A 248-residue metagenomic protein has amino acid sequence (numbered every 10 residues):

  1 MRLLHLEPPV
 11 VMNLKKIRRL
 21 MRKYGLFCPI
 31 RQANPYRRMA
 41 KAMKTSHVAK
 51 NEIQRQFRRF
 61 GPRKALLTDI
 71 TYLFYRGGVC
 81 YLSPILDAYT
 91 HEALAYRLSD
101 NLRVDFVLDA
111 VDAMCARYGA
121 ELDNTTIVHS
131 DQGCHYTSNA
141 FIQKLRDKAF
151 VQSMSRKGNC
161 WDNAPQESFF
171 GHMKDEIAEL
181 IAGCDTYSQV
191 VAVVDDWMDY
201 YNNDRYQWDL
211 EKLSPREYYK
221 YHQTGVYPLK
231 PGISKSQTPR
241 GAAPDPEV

Functional and structural regions predicted by a protein language model:
M1, I17, M21, I53 (+12 more regions): Mobile genetic element proteins and their domesticated derivatives, centered on retroelements and DNA transposons
M1-G61, N159, S214-T224, L229 (+1 more regions): Basic, flexible linker segments flanking DNA-binding modules in nucleic acid-interacting mobile-element proteins
E7-P9, R58, Y75, Q132 (+2 more regions): Conserved, non-catalytic sequence blocks in retroelement Pol enzymes and Pol-derived host proteins
I30-Y36, I127-Q132, R146-P165, I181-D185: RNase H-like polynucleotidyl transferase catalytic core
R55-L94, D100: An active-site-proximal beta-strand-loop segment
G78, R97-E121: Active-site beta-loop-alpha junctions of metal-dependent nucleic acid enzymes, especially the RNase H-like/DDE
E121-T137, R156, E211-R216: Acidic/histidine-rich, metal-coordinating catalytic segments
N139, R146-F150, H172-V248: C-terminal domain-tail junction helix/linker
